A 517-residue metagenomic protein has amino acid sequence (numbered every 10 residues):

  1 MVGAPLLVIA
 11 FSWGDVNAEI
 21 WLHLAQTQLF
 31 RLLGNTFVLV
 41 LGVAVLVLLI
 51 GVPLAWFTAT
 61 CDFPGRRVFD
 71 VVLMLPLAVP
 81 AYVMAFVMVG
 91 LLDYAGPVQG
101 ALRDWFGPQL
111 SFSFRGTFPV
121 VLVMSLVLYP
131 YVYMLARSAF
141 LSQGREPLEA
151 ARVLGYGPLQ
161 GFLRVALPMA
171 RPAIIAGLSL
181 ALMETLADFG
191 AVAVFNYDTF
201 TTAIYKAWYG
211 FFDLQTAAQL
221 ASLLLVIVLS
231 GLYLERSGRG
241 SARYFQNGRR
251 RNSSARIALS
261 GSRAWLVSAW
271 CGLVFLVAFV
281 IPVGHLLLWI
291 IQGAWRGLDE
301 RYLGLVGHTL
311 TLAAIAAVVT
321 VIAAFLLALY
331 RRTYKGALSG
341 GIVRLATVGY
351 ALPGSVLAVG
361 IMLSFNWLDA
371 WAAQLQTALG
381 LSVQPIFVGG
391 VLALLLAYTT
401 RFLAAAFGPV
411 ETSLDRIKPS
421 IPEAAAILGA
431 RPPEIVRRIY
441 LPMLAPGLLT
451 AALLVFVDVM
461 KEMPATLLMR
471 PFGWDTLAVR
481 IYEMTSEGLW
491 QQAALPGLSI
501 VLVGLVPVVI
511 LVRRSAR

Functional and structural regions predicted by a protein language model:
M1-V16, T27-L141, M169-F189, A217-R236 (+7 more regions): Membrane-water interface segments at the C-terminal ends of transmembrane alpha-helices in multi-pass inner-membrane
V16-L32, L102-R103, A193-F195, T201-Q215 (+2 more regions): Membrane-interface interhelical loops and short amphipathic "cap" helices that link adjacent transmembrane segments
C61, F140-A170, Y197, Y334 (+3 more regions): Short helix-to-coil transition segments within interhelical loops that connect adjacent transmembrane helices
G90, L186-F212, K461-W490: Glycine-rich helix-loop "coupling/hinge" segments at transmembrane-helix boundaries in multipass transporters
G144-R145, Q160, A191, Y197-T201 (+3 more regions): Feature of multi-pass inner-membrane transport and sensor proteins that recognizes transmembrane helices together
P147, Y244-R256, I421, A430 (+1 more regions): Short cytosolic juxtamembrane segments of multi-pass membrane proteins
L154-L159, A173, G177-A181, A191 (+5 more regions): Internal, well-ordered domain-core segments that constitute the primary functional module of diverse proteins
